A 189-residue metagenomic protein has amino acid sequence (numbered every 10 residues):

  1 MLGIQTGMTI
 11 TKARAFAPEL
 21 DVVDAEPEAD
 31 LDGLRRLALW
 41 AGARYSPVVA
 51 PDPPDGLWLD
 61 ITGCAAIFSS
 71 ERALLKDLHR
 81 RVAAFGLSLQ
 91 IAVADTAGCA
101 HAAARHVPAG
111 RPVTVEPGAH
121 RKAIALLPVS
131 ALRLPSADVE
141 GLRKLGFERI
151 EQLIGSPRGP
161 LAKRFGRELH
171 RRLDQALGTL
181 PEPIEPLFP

Functional and structural regions predicted by a protein language model:
M1-P189: Gly/Gly-Pro- and Ser/Thr-rich, intrinsically disordered tail segments characteristic of DNA damage-repair and tolerance
